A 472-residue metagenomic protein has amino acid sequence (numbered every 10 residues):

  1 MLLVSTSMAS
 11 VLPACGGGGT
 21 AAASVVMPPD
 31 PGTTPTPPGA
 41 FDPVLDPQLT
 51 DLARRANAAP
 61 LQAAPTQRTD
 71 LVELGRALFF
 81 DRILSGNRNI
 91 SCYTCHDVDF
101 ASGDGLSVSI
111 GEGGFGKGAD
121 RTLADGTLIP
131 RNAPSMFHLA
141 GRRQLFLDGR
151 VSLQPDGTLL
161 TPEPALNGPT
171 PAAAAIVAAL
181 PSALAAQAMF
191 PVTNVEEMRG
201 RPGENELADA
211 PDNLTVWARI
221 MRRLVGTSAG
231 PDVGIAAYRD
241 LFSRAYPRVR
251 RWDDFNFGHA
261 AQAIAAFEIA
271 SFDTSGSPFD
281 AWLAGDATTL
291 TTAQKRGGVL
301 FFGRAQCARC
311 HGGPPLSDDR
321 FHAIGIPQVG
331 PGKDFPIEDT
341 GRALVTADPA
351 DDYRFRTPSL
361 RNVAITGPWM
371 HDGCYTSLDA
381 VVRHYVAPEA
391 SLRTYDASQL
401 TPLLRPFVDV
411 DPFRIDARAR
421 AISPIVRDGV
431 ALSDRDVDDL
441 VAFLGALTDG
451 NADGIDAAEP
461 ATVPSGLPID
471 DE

Functional and structural regions predicted by a protein language model:
M1-L2: Bacterial N-terminal signal peptides that target proteins for export
L12-A14: C-terminal motif of bacterial Sec signal peptides marking the signal peptidase cleavage site
G16-E472: Periplasmic c-type cytochrome electron-transfer domains
